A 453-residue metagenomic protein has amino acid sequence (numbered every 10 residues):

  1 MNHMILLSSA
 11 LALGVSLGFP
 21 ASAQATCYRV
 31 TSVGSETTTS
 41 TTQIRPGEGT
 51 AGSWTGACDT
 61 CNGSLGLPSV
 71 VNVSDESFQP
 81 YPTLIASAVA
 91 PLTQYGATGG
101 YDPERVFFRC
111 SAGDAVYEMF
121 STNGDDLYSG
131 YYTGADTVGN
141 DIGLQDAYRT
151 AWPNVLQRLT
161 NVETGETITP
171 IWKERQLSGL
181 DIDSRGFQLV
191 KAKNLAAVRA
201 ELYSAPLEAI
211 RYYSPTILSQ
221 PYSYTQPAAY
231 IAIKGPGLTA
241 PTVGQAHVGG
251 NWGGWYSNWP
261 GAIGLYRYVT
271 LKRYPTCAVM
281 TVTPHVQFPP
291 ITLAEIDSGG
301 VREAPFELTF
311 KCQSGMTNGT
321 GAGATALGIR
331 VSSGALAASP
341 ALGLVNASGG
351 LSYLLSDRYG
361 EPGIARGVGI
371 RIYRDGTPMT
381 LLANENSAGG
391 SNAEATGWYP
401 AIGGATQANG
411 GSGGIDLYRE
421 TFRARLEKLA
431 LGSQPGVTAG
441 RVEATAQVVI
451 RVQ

Functional and structural regions predicted by a protein language model:
M1-S9: Bacterial N-terminal signal peptides that target proteins for export
S9-L11, V15: Intrinsically disordered, low-complexity proline/serine/threonine-rich regions that harbor SH3-binding proline-rich
G18-S22: N-terminal signal peptide c-region/cleavage motif recognized by signal peptidases
A23-Q453: Mature extracellular/passenger domains of Gram-negative fimbrial/pilin and adhesin proteins
